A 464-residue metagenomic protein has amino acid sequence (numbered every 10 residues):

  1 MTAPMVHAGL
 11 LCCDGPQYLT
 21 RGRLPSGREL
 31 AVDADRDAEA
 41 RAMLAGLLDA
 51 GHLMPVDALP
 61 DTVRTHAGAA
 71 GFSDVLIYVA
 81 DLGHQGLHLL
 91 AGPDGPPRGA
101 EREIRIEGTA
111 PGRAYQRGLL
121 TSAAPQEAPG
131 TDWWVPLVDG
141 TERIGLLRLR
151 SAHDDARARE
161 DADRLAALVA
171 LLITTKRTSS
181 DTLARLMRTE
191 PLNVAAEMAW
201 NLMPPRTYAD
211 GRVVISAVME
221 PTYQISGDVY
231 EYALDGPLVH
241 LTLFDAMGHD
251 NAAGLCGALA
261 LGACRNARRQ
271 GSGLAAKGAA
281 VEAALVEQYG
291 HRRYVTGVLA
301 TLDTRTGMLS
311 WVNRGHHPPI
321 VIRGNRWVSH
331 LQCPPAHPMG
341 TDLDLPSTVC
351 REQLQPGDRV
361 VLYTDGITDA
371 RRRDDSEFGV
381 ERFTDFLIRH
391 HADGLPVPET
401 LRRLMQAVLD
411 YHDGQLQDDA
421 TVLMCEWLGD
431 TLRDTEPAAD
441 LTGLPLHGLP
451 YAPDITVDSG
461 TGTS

Functional and structural regions predicted by a protein language model:
T2-G51, V56, R64-H66, S73 (+7 more regions): Conserved subregion of the PPM/PP2C metallophosphatase catalytic domain
T121-P125, P129-D139: A short, aliphatic-rich beta-strand micro-motif
G145-L146: Short glycine-/small-residue motifs
L165-I225: Regulatory cytosolic signal-relay segments
A199, G248, T368: Short active-site segment of divalent metal-dependent hydrolases/proteases that encodes the spacing between
P204-C256: Juxtacatalytic helix/coil linker segments that couple regulatory or sensory modules to the catalytic cores
A260-C264: Active-site-proximal alpha-helical element of nucleotidyl cyclase-like catalytic domains and analogous helices
